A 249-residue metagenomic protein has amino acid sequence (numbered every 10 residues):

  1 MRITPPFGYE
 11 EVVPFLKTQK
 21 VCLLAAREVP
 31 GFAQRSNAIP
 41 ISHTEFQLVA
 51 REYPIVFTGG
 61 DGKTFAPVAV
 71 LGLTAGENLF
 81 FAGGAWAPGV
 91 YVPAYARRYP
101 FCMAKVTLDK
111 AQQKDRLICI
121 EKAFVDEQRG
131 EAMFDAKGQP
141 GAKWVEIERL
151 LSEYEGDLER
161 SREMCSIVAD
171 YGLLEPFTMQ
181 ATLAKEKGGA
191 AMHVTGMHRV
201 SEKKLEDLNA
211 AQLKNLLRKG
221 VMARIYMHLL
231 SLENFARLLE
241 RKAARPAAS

Functional and structural regions predicted by a protein language model:
M1-L71: Short, extreme N-terminal leader segments that mark the start of a protein/domain
G31-Q34, T74-L79, D157-E163: Short, basic/low-complexity N-terminal boundary segments at the transition from targeting/disordered tails
H43-L48, V92-A94, T107, A169-D170: Short linear motifs in intrinsically disordered
V49-E52, R97-R98, L173-T178: A short, compositionally biased
A50, Y91-A94, E159, V200: Short, well-structured alpha-helical interface segments that form or flank functional binding sites
T58, A66-A136: Aromatic- and glycine-enriched beta-alpha-beta binding-site module
M103-S249: A contiguous, surface-oriented mixed alpha/beta subdomain in the mid-to-C-terminal portion of proteins that forms
